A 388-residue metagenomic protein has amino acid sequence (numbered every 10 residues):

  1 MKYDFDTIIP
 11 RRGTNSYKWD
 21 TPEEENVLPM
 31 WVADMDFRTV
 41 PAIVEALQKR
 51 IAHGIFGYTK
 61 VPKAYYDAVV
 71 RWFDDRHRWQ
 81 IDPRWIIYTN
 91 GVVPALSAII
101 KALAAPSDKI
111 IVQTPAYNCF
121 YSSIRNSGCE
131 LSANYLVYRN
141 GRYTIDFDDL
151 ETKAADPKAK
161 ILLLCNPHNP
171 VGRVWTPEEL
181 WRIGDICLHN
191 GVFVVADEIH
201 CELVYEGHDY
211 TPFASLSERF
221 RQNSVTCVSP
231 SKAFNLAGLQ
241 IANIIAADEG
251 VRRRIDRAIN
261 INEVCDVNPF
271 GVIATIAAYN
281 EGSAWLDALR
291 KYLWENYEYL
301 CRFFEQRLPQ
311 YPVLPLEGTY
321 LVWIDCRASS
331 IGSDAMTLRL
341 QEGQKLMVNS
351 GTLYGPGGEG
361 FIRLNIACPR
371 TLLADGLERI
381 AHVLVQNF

Functional and structural regions predicted by a protein language model:
K2-G91, A98, A278-Y279, N387-F388: N-terminal small-domain helix-loop-helix segment of the aminotransferase-like
E45, E218, Q222-W294, R302-F303 (+1 more regions): Conserved core segment of the aminotransferase class I/II
A102-I124: Conserved PLP-anchoring active-site segment centered on the Schiff-base-forming lysine
S127, P157, H189-N190, F220 (+2 more regions): Helix C-cap/helix->beta junction micro-motif
L136-H208: Active-site phosphate-binding strand-loop segment of PLP-dependent enzymes
I276, Y292-C301, V313-C326: Conserved glycine-rich beta-strand-loop-beta hairpin in the small C-terminal domain of fold type I
S330-G332, R339-V348, Y354-F388: PLP-dependent enzyme catalytic core of the Aspartate aminotransferase-like
